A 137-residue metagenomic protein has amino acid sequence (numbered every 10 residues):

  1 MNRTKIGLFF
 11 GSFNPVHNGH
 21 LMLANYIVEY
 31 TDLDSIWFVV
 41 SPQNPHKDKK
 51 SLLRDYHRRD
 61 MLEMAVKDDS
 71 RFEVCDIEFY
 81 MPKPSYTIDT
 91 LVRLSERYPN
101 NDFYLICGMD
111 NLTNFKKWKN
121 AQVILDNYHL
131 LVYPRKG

Functional and structural regions predicted by a protein language model:
M1-G137: Nucleotidyltransferase catalytic core that binds NTPs
